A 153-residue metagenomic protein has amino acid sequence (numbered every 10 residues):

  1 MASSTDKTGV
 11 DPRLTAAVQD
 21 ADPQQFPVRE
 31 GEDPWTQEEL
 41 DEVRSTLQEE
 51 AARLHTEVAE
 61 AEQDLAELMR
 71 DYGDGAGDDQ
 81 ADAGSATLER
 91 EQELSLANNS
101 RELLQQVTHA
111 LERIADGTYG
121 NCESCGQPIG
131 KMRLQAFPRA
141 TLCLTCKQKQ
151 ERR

Functional and structural regions predicted by a protein language model:
A2-D116: Interaction interfaces in information-processing and related assembly proteins
L47, C125, L134: Residue-level signature of catalytic and energy-coupling elements of molecular machines, predominantly ATP/GTP-dependent
L111, A115, S124, G130-M132: Structured functional modules or segments
G117-G120, P138: Flanking scaffold residues of small Cys/His-coordinated metal-binding clusters
E123-C125, T145: Short, cysteine/histidine-rich loop/knuckle motifs that typically chelate Zn2+
I129, Q150: Cys/His-rich microdomains that often coordinate metals
M132-A136, R153: Short Cys/His-rich "knuckle" micro-motifs
A140-Q148: Cysteine-rich micro-motifs
